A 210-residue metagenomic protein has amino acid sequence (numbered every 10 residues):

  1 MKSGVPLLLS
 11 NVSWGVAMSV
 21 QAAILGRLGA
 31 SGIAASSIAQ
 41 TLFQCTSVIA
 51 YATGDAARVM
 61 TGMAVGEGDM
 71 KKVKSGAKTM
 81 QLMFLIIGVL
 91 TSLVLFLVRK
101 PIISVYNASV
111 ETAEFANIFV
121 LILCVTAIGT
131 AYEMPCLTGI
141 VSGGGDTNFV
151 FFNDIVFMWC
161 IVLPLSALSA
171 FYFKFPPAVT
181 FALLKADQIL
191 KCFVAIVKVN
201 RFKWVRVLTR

Functional and structural regions predicted by a protein language model:
M1-V20, I24, C45, I49 (+3 more regions): Hydrophobic faces of transmembrane alpha-helices in multi-pass small-molecule transporters and flippases across diverse
M1-V5, T61-A127, S169-R210: Short alpha-helical transmembrane segments in multi-pass integral membrane proteins
L7, N11, S19, A23 (+5 more regions): Transmembrane alpha-helix boundary and packing residues in multipass membrane permease domains and related
V12, V16, G88-F96, A131 (+3 more regions): Hydrophobic positions within alpha-helical transmembrane segments of bacterial inner-membrane proteins
V12-C45, M63-E67, P101-V110, Y172: Helix-terminus/linker motif at the lipid-water interface of multi-pass membrane proteins
A22, A35-R99, A131-V150: Small-residue-rich hydrophobic transmembrane alpha-helices
S31-G32, T147-N148, P176-P177: Membrane-helix interface segments
A50-G54, L123-G143, F149-M158, L165 (+1 more regions): Short runs within selected transmembrane alpha-helices of multi-pass transporters and secretion channels
